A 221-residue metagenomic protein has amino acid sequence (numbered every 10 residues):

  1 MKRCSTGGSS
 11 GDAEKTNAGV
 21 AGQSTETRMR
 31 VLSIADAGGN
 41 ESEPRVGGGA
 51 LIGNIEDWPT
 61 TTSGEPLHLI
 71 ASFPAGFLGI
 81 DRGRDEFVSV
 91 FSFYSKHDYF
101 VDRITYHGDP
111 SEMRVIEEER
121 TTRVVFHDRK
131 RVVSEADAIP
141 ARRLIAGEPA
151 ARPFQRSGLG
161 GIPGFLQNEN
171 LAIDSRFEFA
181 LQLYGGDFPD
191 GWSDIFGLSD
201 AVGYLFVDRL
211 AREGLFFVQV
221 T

Functional and structural regions predicted by a protein language model:
K2-T221: Preference for intrinsically disordered or flexible, low-complexity segments and adjacent hinge/connector residues
